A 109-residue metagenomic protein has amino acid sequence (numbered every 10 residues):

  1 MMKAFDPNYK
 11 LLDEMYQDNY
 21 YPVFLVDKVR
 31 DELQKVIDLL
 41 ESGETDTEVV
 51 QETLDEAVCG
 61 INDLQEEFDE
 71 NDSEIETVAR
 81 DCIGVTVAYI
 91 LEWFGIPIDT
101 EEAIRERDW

Functional and structural regions predicted by a protein language model:
M1-S42: Short terminal alpha-helical segments
K10, Q17, C59, E101-A103: A generic signature of intrinsically disordered, low-complexity regions enriched in glycine/proline and charged/polar
D18, L39-G43, L64-E67, W93 (+1 more regions): Surface-exposed polar/charged interaction patches
L25, G43-V50, D72-A79: Residue-level recognition of alpha-helical structural elements
K28-D31, K35, E56, G60-D63 (+2 more regions): Charged, amphipathic alpha-helical oligomerization/scaffolding segments
L39-Q65: Mature extracytoplasmic domains of secretory-pathway proteins
D69-W109: Amphipathic alpha-helical binding modules
